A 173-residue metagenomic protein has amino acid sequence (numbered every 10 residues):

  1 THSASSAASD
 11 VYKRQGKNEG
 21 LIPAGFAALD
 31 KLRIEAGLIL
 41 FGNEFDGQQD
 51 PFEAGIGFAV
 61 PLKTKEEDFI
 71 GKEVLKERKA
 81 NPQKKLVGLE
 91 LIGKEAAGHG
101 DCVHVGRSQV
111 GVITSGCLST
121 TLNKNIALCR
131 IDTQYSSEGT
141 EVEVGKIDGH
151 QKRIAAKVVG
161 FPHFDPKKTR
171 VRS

Functional and structural regions predicted by a protein language model:
T1-A8, Y12: Single conserved hydrophobic/aromatic residue that forms the stacking wall/gate of nucleotide- or nucleobase-binding
S6, F41, A96-A97: Short, acidic Gly/Pro/Ser/Thr-rich loop/turn segments
S9-D10, F45-D46, T169-R170: Short acidic, glycine/serine/threonine-rich loops at helix termini
K13-G20, L38, G42, P162: Structural signal for hydrophobic packing residues in well-ordered secondary-structure cores of soluble enzyme domains
N18-K31, Q151-K157: Flexible, glycine/charged-enriched surface loops at secondary-structure junctions
G25-E44: Short, conserved secondary-structure transition motifs
Q49, E53-S173: Glycine-rich, small/acidic residue-mixed loop/short-helix segments
